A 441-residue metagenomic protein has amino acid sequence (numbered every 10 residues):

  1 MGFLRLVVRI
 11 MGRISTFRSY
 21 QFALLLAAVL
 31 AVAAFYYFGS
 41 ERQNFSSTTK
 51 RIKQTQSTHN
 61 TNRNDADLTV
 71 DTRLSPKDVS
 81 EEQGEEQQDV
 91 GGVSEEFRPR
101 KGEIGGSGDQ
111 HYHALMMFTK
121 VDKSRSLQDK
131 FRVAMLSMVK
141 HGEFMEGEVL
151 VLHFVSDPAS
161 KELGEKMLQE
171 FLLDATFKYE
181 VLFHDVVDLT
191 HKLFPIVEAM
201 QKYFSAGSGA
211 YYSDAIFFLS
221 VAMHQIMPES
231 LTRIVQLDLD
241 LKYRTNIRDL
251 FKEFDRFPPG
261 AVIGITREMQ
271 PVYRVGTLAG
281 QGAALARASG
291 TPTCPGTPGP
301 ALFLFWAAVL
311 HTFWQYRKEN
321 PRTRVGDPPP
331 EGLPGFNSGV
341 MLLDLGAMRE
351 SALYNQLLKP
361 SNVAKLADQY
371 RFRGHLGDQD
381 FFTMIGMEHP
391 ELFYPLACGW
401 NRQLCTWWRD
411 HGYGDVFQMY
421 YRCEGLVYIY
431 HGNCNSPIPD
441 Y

Functional and structural regions predicted by a protein language model:
G2-Y441: Glycosyltransferase catalytic domains, chiefly GT-A lineage
